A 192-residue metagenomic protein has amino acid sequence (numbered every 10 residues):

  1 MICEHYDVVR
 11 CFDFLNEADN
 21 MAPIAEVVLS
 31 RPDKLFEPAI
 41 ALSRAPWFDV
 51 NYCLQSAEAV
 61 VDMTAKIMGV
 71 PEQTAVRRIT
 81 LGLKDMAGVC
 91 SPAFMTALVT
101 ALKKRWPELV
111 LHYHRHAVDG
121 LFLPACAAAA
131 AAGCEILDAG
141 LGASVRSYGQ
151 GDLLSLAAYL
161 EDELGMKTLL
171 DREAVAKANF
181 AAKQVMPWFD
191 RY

Functional and structural regions predicted by a protein language model:
M1-Y192: Catalytic cores and adjacent flexible loops of soluble metabolic enzymes that perform enolate/carbanion chemistry on
